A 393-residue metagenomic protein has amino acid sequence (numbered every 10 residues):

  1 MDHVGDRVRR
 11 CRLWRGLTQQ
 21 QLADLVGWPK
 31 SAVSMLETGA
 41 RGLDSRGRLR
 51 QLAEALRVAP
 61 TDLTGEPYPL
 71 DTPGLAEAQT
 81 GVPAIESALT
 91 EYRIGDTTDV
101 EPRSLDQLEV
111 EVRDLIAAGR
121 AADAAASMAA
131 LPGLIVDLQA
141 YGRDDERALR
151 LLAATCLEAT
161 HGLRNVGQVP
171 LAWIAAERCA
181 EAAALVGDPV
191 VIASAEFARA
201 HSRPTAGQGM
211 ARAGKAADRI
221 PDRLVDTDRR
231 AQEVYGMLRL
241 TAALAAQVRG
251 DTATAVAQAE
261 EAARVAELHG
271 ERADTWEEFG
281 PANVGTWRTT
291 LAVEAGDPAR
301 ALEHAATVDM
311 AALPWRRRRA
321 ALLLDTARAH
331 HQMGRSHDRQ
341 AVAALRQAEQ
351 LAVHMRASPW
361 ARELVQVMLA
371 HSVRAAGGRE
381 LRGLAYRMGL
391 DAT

Functional and structural regions predicted by a protein language model:
D6-L25: Short basic helix-loop element that most often maps to the first helix and adjoining turn of HTH DNA-binding modules
G27, G47-D62: DNA major-groove recognition helix of helix-turn-helix/homeodomain DNA-binding modules
G27-L43, Y68: Recognition helix of helix-turn-helix/homeodomain-like DNA-binding domains that insert into the DNA major groove
R57-T72, V284: Short C-terminal boundary/hinge segments that cap the last helix of small helical domains
G65-D96: Short, charged recognition helix plus adjacent turn of helix-turn-helix-like nucleic-acid-binding domains
V100, L105-T393: Conserved binding/catalytic microenvironments
